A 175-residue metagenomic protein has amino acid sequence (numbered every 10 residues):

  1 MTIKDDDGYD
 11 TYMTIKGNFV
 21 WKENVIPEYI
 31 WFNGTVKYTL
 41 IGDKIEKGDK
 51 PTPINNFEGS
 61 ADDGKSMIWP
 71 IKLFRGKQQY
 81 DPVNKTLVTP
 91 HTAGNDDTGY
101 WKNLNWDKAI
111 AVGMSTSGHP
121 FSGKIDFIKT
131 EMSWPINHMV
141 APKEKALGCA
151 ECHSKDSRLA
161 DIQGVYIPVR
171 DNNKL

Functional and structural regions predicted by a protein language model:
M1-L175: C-type cytochrome heme-c attachment and multiheme electron-transfer modules
